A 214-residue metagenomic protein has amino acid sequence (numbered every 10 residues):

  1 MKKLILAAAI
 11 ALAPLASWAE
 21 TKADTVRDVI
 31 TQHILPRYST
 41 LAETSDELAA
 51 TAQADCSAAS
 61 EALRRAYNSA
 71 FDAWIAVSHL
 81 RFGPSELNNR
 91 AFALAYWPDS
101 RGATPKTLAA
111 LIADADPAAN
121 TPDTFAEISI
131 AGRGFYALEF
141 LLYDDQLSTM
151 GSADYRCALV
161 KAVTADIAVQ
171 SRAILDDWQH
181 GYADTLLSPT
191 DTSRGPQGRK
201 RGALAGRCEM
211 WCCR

Functional and structural regions predicted by a protein language model:
L4-A13: Sec-dependent N-terminal signal peptides
P14-A19: N-terminal signal peptide c-region/cleavage motif recognized by signal peptidases
E20-R214: Mature extracytoplasmic or organellar-lumen-exposed domains after removal of signal/transit peptides
